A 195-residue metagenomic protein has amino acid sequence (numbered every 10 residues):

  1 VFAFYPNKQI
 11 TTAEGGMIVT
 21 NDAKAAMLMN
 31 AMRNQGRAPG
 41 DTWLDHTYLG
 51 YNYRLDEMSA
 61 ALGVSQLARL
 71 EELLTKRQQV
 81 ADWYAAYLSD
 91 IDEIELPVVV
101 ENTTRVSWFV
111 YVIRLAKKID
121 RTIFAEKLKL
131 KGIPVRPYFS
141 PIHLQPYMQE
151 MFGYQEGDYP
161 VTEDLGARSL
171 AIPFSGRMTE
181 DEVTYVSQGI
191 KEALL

Functional and structural regions predicted by a protein language model:
V1-T12, D41-D45: Conserved active-site segment immediately N-terminal to the catalytic lysine that forms the internal aldimine
I10-A13, R105-S107: Short glycine-enriched loop/turn motifs at secondary-structure junctions
A13-E14, V64: Amphipathic alpha-helical segments within well-ordered protein domains
G15-T20: Conserved RNP beta-strands of RNA recognition motif
N21-L195: PLP-dependent aminotransferase class I/II
